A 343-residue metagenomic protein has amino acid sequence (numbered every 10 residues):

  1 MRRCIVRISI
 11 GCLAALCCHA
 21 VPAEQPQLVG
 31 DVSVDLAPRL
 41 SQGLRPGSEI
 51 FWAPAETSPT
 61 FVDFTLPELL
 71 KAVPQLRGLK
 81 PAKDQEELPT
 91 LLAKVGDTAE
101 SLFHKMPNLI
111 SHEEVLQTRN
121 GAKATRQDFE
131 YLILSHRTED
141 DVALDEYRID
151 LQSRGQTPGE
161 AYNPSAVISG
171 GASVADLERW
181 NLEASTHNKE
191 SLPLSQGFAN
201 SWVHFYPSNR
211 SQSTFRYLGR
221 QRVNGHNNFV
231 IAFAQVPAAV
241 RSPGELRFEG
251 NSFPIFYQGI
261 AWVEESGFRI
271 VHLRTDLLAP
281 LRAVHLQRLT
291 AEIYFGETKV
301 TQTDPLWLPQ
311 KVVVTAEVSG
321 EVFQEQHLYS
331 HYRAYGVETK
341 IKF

Functional and structural regions predicted by a protein language model:
M1-S9: Bacterial N-terminal signal peptides that target proteins for export
I8-C17: Bacterial N-terminal signal peptides
L16-P26: Bacterial Sec-dependent signal peptides at the C-terminal "C-region" and cleavage site
E24-Y257, E265-V271, D276-K311, T315-F343: Structured extracytoplasmic
